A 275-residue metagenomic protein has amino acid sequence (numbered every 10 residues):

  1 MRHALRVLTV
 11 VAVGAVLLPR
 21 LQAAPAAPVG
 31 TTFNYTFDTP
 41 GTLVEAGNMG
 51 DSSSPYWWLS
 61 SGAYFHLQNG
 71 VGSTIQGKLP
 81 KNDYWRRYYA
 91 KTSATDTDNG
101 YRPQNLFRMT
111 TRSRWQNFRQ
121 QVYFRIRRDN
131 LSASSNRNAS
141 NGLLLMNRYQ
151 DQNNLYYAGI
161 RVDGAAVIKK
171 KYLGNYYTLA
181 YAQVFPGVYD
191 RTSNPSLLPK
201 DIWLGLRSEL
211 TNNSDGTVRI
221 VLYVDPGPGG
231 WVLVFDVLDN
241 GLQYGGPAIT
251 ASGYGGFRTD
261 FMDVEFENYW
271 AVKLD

Functional and structural regions predicted by a protein language model:
M1-T9: Bacterial N-terminal signal peptides that target proteins for export
L8-R20: Bacterial N-terminal signal peptides
A24-V71: Extracellular carbohydrate-recognition regions
F37, E267-A271: Extracellular beta-strand elements of beta-rich domains used for carbohydrate recognition/degradation or cell-matrix
F37, Q120-V122, P195-G241: Carbohydrate-binding surfaces in secreted/extracellular proteins
W85-Y177: Secretory/extracellular carbohydrate-interaction modules and structurally similar beta-sandwich "look-alikes"
N175-G205: Short, aromatic/His-centered strand-loop micro-motif at the edge of beta-sheets
V232-N268: Flexible glycan-contacting loops in extracellular carbohydrate-active proteins
